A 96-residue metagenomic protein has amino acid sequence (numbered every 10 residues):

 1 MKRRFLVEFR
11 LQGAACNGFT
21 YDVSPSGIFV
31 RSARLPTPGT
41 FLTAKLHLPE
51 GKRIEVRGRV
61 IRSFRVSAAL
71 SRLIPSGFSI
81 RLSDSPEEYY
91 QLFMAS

Functional and structural regions predicted by a protein language model:
M1-S96: Structured alpha-helical
